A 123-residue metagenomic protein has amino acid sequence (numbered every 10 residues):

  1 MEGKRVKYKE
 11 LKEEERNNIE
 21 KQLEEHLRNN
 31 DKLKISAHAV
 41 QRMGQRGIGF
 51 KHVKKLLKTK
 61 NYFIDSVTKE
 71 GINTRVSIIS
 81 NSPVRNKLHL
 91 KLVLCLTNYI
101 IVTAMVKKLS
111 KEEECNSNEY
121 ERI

Functional and structural regions predicted by a protein language model:
M1-I123: Ribonuclease/tRNase effector modules and their secretory precursors
